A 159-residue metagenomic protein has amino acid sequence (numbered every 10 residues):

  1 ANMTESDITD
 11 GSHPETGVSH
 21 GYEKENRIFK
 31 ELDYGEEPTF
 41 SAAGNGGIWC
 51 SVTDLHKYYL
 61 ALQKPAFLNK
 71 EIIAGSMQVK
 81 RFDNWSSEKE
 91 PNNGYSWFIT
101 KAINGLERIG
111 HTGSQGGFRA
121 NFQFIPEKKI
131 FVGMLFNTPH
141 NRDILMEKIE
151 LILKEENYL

Functional and structural regions predicted by a protein language model:
A1-T112: Short, surface-exposed loop or secondary-structure junction motifs that flank catalytic or metal-binding residues
I48, L62, Q115-G117, T138-N141: Solvent-exposed loop/turn segments at secondary-structure junctions within structured extracellular/periplasmic domains
E88-E90, A102-N104, T138-L159: Short, gly/Ser/Thr-rich active-site loops of penicillin-recognizing serine hydrolases
Y95-S96, G117-F122: Short glycine-rich, acidic/polar surface loops and turns
S96-F98, F131, L145-M146: Glycine-centered structural positions embedded in regular secondary structure
A102-N104, G116, E127-K128: Short strand-connecting beta-turns/loops that link adjacent beta-strands
G110, A120-F124, K128-T138: Short, well-ordered beta-strand elements
